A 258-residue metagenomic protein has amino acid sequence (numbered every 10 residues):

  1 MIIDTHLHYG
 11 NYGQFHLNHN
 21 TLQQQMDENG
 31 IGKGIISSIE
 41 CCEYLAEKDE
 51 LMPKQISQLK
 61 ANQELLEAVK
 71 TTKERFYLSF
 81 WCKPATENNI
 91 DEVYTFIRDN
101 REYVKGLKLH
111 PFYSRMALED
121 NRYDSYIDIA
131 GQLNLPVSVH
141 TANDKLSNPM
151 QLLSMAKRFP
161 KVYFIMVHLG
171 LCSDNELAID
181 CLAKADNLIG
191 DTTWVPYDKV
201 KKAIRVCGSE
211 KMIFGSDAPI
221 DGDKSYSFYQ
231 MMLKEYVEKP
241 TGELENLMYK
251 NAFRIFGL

Functional and structural regions predicted by a protein language model:
M1-G13, A183-D186: Mobile, glycine- and charge-enriched loop segments and immediately flanking short secondary-structure elements within
M1-T5, H16-K33, S37, Q132 (+2 more regions): Mid-to-C-terminal alpha-helical segments outside catalytic/metal-binding sites
I3-L7, G34-I36, F76-F80, K105-L109 (+4 more regions): Hydrophobic faces of well-ordered beta-strands that scaffold small-molecule active sites in alpha/beta enzyme cores
H6, M26, L65, L107 (+6 more regions): Conserved, mostly hydrophobic/aromatic
L7-H8, T21-L51, R75-K83, K105-G106 (+1 more regions): Divalent metal-dependent hydrolysis catalytic cores, especially in the metallo-beta-lactamase
N11-N18, C42-Y44, K54-Q58, K83-D91 (+5 more regions): Acidic-and-aromatic substrate-binding clefts and catalytic sites of carbohydrate-active enzymes
D49-P136, L188: Active-site gating/metal-coordination segments in enzymes
M116-I213, D221: Catalytic pocket-lining loop regions of alpha/beta-barrel enzymes, especially the amidohydrolase/enolase/GH5 lineages
